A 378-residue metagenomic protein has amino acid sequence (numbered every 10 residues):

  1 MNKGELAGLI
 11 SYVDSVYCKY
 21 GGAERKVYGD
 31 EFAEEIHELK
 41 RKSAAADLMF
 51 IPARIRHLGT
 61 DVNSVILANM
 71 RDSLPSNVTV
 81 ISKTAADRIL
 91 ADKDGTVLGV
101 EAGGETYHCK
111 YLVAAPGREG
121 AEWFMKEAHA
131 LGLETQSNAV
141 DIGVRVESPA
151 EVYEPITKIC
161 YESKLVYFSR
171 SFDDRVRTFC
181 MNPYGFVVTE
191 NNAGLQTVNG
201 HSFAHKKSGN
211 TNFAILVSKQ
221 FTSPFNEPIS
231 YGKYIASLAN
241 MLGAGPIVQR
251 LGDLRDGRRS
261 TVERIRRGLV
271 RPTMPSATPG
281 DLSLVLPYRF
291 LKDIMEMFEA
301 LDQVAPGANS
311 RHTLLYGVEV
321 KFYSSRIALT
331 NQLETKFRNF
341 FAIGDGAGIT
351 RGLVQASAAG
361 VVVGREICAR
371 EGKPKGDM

Functional and structural regions predicted by a protein language model:
M1-A7, E31-M378: Residues forming the flavin
M1-D30: Dinucleotide-binding Rossmann-like beta1-alpha1 core, especially the glycine-rich loop that anchors the ADP
